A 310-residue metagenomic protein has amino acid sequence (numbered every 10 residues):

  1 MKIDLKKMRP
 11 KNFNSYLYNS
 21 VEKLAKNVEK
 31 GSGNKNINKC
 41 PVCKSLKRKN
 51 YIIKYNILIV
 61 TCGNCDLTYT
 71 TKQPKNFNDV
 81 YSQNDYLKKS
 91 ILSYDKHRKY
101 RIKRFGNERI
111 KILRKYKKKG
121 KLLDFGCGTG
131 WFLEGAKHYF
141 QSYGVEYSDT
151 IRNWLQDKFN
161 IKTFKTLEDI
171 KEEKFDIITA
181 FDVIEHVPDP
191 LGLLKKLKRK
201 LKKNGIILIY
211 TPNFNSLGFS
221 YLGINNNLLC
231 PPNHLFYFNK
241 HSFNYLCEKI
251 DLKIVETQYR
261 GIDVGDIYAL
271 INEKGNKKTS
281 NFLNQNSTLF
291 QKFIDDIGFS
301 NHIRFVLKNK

Functional and structural regions predicted by a protein language model:
M1-F181, L191-L194, Y259-R260, I271-G275 (+1 more regions): Conserved N-terminal segment of class I S-adenosyl-L-methionine
K39-R48, H241-Q258, L283: A SAM-dependent methyltransferase catalytic signature shared across enzymes that methylate proteins
S142, I207-I209: Hydrophobic/aromatic residues located in beta-strands of well-ordered beta-sheets within soluble catalytic
F181-P188, N233: Short catalytic micro-motifs in class I SAM-dependent methyltransferases
P188-G192, F219: Short N-terminal helix/helix-N-cap motif within the alpha/beta-hydrolase-1
L191-I206: A short glycine-rich, Lys/Arg-flanked "PGG" loop and its adjoining helix->strand segment in the class I
I209-F236, H241-C247, A269-K274: Short, glycine-/aromatic-enriched active-site segment of Class I SAM-dependent methyltransferases
